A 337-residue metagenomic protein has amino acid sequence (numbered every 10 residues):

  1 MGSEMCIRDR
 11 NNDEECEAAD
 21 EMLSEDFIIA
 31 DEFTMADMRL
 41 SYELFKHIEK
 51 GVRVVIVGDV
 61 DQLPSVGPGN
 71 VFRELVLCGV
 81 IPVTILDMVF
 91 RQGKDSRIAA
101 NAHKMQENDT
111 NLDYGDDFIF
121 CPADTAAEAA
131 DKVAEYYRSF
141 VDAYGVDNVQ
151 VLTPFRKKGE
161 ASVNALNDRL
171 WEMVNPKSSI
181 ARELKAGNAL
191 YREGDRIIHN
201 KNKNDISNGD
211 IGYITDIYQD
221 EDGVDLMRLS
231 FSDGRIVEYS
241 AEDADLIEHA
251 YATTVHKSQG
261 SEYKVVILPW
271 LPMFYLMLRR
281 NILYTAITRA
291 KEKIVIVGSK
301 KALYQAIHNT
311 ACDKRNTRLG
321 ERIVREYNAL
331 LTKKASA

Functional and structural regions predicted by a protein language model:
M1-I7: Short, small-residue-biased leader/transition segments that mark boundaries at the very start of proteins
N12-D26, D37, F45-V52, S258: Short basic/glycine-enriched coil/helix segment immediately N-terminal to the Walker B
E15, S178-G187, H249-V255: Short alpha-helix capping/helix-loop boundary micro-motifs
D31-E32, G58: Walker B catalytic acidic pair
M38-R39, V66: Conserved D-loop-proximal element of ABC-family nucleotide-binding domains
H47-V52, V57-D205, T215-Q219: Conserved helicase motor core of P-loop NTPases
R156, D210-A337: C-terminal accessory regions
